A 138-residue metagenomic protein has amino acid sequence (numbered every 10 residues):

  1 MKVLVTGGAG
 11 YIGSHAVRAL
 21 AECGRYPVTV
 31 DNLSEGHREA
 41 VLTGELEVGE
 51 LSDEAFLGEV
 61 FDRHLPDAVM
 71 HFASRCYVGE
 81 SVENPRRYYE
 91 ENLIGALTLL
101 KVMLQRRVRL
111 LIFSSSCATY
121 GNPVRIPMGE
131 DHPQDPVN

Functional and structural regions predicted by a protein language model:
M1-N138: N-terminal Rossmann-like NAD(P)+-binding domain of SDR-like oxidoreductases, especially those catalyzing
